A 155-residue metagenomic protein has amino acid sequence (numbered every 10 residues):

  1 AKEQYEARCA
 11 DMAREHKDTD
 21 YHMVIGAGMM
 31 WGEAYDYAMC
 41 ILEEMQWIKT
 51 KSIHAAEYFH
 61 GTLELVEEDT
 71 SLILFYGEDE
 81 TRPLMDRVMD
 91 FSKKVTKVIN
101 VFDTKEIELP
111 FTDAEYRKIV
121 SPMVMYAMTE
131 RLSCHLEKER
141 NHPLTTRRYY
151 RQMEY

Functional and structural regions predicted by a protein language model:
A1: Conserved anion/nucleotide-ligand pocket segment
Q4-Y155: A SIS-like phosphosugar-recognition module
